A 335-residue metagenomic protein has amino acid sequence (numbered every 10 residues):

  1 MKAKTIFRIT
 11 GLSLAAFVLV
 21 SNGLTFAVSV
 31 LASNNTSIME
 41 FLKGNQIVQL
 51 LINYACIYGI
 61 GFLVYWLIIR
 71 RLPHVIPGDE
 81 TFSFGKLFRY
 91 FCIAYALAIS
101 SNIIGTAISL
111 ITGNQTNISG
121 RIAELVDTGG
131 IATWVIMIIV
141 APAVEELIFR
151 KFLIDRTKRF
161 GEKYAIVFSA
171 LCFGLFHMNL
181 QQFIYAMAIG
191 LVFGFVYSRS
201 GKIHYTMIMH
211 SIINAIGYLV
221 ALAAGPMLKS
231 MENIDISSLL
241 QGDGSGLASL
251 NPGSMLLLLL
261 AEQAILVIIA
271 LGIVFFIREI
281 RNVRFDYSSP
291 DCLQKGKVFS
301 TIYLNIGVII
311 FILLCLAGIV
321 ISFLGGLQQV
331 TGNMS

Functional and structural regions predicted by a protein language model:
M1-A16, G44-I47, R71-N102, S288-C315: Interfacial transmembrane-helix boundary/kink motif in multi-pass membrane proteins
T10, L14-V18, N22, F26 (+11 more regions): Alpha-helical transmembrane spans of integral membrane proteins, capturing the lipid-embedded, hydrophobic core of TM
V18-L67, L259-V267, T331-S335: Alpha-helical transmembrane segments in multi-pass membrane proteins
L19-A32, I60-V64, I68, L97-S109 (+5 more regions): Alpha-helical membrane-inserting segments
F26-M39, L67-V75, A107-S119, K151 (+6 more regions): Membrane-interface elements of multi-pass transporters and channels
A32, I38-V48, P73-V144, K151 (+2 more regions): Juxtamembrane helix-loop-helix connectors linking adjacent transmembrane helices in multi-pass membrane enzymes
N45-L72, Y164-Q182, A188-I189: Alpha-helical transmembrane segments and their immediate interhelical/interface regions in integral membrane proteins
I131-V320, L327-T331: Transmembrane helix-loop-helix hairpins at the membrane interface of multi-pass integral membrane proteins
